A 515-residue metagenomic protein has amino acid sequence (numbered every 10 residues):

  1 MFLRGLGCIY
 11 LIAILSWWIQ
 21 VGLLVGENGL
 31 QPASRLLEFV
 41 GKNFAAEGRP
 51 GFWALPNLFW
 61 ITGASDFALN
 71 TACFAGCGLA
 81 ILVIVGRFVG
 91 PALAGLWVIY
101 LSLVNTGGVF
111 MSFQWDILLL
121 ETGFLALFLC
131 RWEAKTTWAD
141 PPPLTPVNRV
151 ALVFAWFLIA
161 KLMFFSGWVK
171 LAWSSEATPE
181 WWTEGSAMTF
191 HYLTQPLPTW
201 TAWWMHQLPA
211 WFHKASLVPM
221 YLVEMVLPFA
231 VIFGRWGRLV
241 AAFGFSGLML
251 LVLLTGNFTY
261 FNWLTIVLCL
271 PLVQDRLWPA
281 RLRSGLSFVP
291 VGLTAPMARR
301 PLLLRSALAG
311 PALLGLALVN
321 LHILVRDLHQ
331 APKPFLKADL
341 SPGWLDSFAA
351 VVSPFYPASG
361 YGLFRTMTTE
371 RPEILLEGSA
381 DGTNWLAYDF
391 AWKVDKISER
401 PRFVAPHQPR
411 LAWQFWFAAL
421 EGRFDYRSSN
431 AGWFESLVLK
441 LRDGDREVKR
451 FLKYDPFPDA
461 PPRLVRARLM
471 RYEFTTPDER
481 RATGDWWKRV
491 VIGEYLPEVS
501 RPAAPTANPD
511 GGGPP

Functional and structural regions predicted by a protein language model:
M1-P515: Alpha-helical membrane-anchoring segments
